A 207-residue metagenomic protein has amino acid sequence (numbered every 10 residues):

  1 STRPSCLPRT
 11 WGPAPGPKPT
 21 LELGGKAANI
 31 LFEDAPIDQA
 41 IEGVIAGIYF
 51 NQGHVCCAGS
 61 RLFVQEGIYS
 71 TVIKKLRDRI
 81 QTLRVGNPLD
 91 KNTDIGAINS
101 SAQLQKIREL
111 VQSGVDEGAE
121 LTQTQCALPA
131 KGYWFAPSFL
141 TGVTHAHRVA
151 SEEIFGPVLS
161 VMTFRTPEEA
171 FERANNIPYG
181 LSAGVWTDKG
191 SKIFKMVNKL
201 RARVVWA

Functional and structural regions predicted by a protein language model:
T2-H145, R173, A207: ALDH superfamily catalytic-core signature
I30, R84, A127, W134-A207: Conserved C-terminal structural/oligomerization subdomain of aldehyde/semialdehyde dehydrogenase
